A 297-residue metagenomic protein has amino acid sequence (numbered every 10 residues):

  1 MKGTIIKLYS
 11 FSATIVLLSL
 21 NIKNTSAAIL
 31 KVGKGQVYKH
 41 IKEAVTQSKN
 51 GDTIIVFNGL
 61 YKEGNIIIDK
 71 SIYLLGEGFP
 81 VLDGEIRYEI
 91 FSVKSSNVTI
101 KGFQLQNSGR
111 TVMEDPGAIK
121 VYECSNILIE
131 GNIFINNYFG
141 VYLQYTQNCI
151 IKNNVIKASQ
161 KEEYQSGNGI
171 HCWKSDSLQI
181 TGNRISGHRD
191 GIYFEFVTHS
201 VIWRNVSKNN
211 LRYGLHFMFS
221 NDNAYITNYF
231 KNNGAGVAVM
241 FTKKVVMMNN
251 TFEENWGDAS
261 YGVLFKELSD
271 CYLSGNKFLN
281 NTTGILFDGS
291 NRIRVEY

Functional and structural regions predicted by a protein language model:
G3-A28: Bacterial Sec-dependent N-terminal signal peptides
A27-K62: Acidic Gly/Asp/Thr-rich repetitive segments characteristic of extracellular carbohydrate-active and adhesion proteins
N50, Y61-Y73, L82-N126, F139-T146 (+1 more regions): Extracellular beta-strand-rich solenoid/capping regions of secreted or surface-exposed proteins that bind or remodel
G51-T53, N65, S71, F79 (+13 more regions): Detector for repetitive beta-architecture
G84-S92, V112-V121, N136-L143, E163-K174 (+5 more regions): Extracellular beta-strand/beta-solenoid scaffold signature
V121, L143, V197, T227 (+2 more regions): Extracellular beta-rich repeat passengers
